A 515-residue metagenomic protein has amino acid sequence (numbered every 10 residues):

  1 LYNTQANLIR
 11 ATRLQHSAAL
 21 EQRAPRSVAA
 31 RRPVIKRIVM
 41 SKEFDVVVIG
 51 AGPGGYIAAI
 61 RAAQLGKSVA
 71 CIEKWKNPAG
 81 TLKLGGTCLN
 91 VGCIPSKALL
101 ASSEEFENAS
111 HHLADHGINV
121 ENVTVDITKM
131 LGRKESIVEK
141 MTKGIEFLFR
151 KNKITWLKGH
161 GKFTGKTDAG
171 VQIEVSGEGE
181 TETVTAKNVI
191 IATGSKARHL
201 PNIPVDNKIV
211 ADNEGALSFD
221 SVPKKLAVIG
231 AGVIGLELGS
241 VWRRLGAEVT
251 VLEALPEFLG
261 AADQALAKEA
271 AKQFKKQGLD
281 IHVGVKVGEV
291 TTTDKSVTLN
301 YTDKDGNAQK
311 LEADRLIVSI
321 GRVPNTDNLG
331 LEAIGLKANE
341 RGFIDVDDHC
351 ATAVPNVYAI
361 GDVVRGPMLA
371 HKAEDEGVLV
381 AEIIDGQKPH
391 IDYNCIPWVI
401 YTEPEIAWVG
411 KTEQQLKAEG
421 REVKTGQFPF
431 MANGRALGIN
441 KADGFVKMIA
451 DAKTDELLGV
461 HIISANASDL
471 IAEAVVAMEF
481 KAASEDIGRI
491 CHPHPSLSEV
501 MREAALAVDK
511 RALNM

Functional and structural regions predicted by a protein language model:
R23-V46, Q64-L65: Extreme N-terminal leader/targeting segments of oxidoreductases
S41-F44, I60-V222, T250, L255-L259 (+8 more regions): Glycine-rich flavin
S41-G52, V222-G232: Beta1/beta-strand and adjacent pyrophosphate-binding region of the FAD-binding site in flavoprotein oxidoreductases
V47-I49, G161, T183-G194, I229 (+2 more regions): Short hydrophobic core segments
I49-L82, I94, A98-E105, D385 (+3 more regions): Flexible, glycine-rich terminal cap/loop adjacent to redox cofactors in electron-transfer oxidoreductases
G55, G235-L236: N-terminal Rossmann-fold NAD(P) dinucleotide-binding loop
A59, A63, G239, R243-R244: Gly/Ala-rich phosphate-binding loop of Rossmann-like dinucleotide-binding domains, activating on the conserved
D206-P223, K310-L311, R315-I384: FAD-site-proximal beta/loop scaffold in flavoenzymes
